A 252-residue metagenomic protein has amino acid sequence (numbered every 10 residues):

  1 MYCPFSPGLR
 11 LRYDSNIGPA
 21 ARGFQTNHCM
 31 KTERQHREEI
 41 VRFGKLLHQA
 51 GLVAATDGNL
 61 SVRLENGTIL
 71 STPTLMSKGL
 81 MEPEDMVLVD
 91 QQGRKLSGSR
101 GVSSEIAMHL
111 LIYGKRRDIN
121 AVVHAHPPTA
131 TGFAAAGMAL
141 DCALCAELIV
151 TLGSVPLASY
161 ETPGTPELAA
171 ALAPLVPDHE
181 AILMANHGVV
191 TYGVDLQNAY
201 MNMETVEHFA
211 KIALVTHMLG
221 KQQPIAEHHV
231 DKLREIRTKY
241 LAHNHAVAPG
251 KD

Functional and structural regions predicted by a protein language model:
M1-C3, A226-E227: Generic structural signal for alpha-helix starts
Y2-F5, Y13, F24: Aromatic (phenylalanine/tyrosine) cluster motif
F5-L9, P19: Intrinsically disordered, low-complexity regions enriched in serine, threonine, proline and polar/charged residues
R10, R22-Q25, V123: Intrinsic low-complexity/disordered segments
Y13-S15, R237: Generic low-complexity, intrinsically disordered sequence content enriched in small uncharged/hydrophobic residues
N16-C29: Short, Lys/Arg-enriched N-terminal segments with co-localized hydrophobic residues within the first ~10-30 amino acids
N27-D252: Glycine-rich flexible loops
